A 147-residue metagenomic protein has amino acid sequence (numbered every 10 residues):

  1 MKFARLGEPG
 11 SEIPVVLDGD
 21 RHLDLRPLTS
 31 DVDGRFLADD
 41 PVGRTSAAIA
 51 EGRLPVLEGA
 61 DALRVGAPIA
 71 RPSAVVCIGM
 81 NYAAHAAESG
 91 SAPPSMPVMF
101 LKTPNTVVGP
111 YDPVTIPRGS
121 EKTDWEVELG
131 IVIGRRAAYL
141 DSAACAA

Functional and structural regions predicted by a protein language model:
M1-P97: N-terminal non-catalytic cap/leader segment that marks the start of a structured domain
G66, P72-A147: Glycine-enriched loop-and-adjacent helix/strand subsegments that border the catalytic/binding cleft of enzyme cores
